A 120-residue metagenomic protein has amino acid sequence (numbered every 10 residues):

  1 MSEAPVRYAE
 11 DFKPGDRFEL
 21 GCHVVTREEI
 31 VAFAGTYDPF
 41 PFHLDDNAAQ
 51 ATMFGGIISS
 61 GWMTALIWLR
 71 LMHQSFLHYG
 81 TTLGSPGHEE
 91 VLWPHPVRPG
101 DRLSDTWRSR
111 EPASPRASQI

Functional and structural regions predicted by a protein language model:
S2-P86: Hot-dog-fold acyl-thioester-processing enzymes
G87-I120: Hydrophobic beta-sheet segments that form the core/acyl-binding groove of ACP/CoA-dependent acyl-chain-processing
